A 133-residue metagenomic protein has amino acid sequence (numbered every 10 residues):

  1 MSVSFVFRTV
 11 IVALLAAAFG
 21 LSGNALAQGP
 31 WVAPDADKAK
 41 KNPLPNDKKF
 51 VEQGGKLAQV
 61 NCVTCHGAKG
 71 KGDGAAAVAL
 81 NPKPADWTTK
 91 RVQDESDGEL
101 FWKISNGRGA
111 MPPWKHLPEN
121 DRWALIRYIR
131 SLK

Functional and structural regions predicted by a protein language model:
S2-V12: Bacterial N-terminal signal peptides that target proteins for export
V10-G20: Bacterial N-terminal signal peptides
L21-A27: Sec/Tat signal peptide C-region and signal peptidase I cleavage site
G29-L57: Electrostatic cytochrome c docking/interface patches
D35-K41, A79-D86: Short glycine/proline- and charge-enriched loop/turn segments that cap or connect secondary-structure elements
P45, T88, P112: Residue-level detector of conserved, well-ordered beta-strand and adjacent loop positions that form binding/recognition
K48-K71, A77, E99-N106: Sequence/structural segment immediately N-terminal to covalent heme-attachment motifs in c-type and related
D73, V78-A85, E99, K103-L132: Axial heme c-ligation environment in periplasmic c-type cytochrome domains
